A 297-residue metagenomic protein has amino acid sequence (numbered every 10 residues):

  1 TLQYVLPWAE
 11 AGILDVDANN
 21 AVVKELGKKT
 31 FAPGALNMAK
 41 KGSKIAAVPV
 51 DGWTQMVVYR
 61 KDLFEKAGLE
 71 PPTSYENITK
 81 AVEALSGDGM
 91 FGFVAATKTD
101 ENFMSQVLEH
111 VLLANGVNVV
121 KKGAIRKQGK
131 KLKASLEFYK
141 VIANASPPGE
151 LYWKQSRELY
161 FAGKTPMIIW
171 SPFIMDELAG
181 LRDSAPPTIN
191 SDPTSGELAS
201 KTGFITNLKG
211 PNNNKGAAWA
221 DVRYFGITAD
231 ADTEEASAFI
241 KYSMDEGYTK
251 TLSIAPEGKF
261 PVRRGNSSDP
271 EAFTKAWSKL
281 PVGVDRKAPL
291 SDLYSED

Functional and structural regions predicted by a protein language model:
T1-T30, D62, K66-T73, T165-M167 (+3 more regions): Extracytoplasmic "Venus flytrap"/periplasmic binding protein-like
L2-T54, T79, M104, T194-T206: Hinge/lid segment of periplasmic solute-binding proteins
K41-V50, Q55, T79-A124, K131 (+1 more regions): Extracytoplasmic/periplasmic solute-binding protein
K44-I45, G87-G92, G163-P166, L198-G203 (+1 more regions): Loop/turn elements at helix/coil->beta-strand transitions in domains of secreted/extracellular proteins
L63-P72, N118, A145, D230-A236: Short helix-loop capping/hinge motifs at secondary-structure junctions, enriched in acidic/polar residues
Y75-K80, G149-A162: Short helix-initiation/N-cap motifs at beta->coil->alpha
V82-S86, K122-E150, L198-G203: Glycine-centered hinge/linker elements that transmit conformational signals in sensory and ligand-binding systems
E177-P186, N190, T194-E197, G210-D297: C-terminal lobe and pocket-closing loops of periplasmic/extracytoplasmic Venus-flytrap solute-binding proteins
